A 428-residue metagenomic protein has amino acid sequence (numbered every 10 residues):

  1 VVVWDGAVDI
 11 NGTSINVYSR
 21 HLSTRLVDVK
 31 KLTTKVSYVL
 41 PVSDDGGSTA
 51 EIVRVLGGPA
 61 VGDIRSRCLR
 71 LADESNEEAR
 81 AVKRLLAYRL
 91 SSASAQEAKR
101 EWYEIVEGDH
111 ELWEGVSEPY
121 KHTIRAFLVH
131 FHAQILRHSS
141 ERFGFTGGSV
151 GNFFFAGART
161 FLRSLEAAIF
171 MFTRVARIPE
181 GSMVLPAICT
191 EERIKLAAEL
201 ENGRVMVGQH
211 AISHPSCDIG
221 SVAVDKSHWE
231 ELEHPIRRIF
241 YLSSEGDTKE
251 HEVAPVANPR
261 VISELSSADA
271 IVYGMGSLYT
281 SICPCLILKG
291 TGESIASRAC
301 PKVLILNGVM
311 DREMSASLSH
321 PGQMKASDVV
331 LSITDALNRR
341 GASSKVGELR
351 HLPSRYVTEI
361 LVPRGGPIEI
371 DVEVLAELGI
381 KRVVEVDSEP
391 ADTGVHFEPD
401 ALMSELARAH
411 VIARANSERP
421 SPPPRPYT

Functional and structural regions predicted by a protein language model:
V1-E78: Gly/lys/ser-thr-rich phosphate-binding loops in alpha/beta enzymes that coordinate phosphoanhydride or phosphate groups
V2, A7-I15, D28, T33-Y38 (+3 more regions): Conserved catalytic alpha/beta core of Sir2/sirtuin-type deacylases, generalized to analogous enzyme cores that bind
S19-S23, G151, V330: Short, hydrophobic/amphipathic alpha-helical packing segments that form internal helix faces or helix-helix interfaces
S43-F240: Electropositive, gly/pro-rich neighborhoods at or near active sites that engage anionic ligands
